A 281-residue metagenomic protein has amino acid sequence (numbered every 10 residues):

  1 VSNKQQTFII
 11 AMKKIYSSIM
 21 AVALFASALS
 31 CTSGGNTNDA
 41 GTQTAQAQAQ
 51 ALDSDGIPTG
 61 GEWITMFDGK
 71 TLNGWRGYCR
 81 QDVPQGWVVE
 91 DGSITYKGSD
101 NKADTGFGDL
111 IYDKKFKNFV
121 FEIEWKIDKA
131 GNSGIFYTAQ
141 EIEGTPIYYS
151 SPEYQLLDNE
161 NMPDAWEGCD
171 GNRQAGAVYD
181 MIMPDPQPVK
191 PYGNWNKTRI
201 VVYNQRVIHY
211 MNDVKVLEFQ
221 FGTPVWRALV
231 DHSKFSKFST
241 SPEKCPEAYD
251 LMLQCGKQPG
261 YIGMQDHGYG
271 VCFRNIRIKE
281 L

Functional and structural regions predicted by a protein language model:
V1-A11: Short, Lys/Arg-enriched N-terminal segments with co-localized hydrophobic residues within the first ~10-30 amino acids
I10-I19: Bacterial N-terminal signal peptides that target proteins for export
M20-F25: Hydrophobic helical h-region of N-terminal Sec-dependent signal peptides in bacterial secretory/periplasmic proteins
S27-S30: C-terminal motif of bacterial Sec signal peptides marking the signal peptidase cleavage site
T32-L281: Carbohydrate-interacting regions of secretory-pathway proteins
